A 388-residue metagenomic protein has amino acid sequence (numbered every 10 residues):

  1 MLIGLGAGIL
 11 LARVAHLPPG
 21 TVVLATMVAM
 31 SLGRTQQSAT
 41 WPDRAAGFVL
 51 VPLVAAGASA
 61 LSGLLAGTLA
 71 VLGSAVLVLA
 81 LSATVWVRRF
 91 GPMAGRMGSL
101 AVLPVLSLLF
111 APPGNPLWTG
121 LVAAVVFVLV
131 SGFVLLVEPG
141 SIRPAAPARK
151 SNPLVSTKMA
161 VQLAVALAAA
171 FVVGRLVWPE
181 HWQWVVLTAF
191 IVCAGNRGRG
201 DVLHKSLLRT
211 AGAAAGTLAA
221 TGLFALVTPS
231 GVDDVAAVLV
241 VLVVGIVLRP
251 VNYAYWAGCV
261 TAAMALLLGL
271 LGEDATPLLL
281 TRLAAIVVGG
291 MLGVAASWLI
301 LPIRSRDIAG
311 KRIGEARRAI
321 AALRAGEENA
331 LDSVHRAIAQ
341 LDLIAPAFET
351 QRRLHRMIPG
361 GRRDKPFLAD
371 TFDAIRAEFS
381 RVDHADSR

Functional and structural regions predicted by a protein language model:
M1-V243, V247-G258, D274-R282, L299-I308 (+1 more regions): Alpha-helical transmembrane segments and their membrane-interface boundaries that form or gate the permeation pathway
N115-L121, V134-P147, L299-R388: Intracellular, membrane-proximal regulatory regions of polytopic membrane proteins
L167, A214, V287, M357-G360: Intrinsically disordered, low-complexity segments enriched in polar/charged small residues
A169, A263, L341: Hydrophobic, well-ordered secondary-structure elements that form the walls of internal hydrophobic environments
C193-R197, L266, L270, I344 (+1 more regions): A short secondary-structure junction motif
V238, A254-R317, L323-D332: Generic detector of multi-pass transmembrane helix bundles and their immediately adjacent loops in polytopic membrane
